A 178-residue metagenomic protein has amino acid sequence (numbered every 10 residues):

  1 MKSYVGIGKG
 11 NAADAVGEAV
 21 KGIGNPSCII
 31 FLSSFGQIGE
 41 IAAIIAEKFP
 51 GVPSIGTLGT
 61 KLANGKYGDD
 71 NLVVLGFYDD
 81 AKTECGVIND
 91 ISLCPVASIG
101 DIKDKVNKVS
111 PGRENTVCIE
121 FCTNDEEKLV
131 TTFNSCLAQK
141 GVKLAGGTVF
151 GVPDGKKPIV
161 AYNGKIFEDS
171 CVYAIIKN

Functional and structural regions predicted by a protein language model:
M1-N178: Cofactor- and metal-binding active-site motifs of prokaryotic enzymes that mediate redox/radical or nucleophilic
